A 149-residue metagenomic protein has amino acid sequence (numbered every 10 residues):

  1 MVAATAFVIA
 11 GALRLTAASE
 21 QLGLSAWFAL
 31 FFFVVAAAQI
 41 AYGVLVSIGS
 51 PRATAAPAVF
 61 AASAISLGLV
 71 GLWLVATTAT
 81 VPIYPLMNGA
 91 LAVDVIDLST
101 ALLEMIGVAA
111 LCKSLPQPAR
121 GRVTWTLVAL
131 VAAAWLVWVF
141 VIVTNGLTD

Functional and structural regions predicted by a protein language model:
T5-E20: Membrane-embedded alpha-helical segments in integral membrane proteins
T16-A38, A55: Transmembrane alpha-helix entry/boundary detector in multi-pass membrane proteins
G23-F32, P85-D97: Non-cytosolic membrane-interface motifs at loop->transmembrane helix junctions
V35-V44, D97-S114: Hydrophobic cores of alpha-helical transmembrane segments in multi-pass inner/ER membrane proteins, independent
A53-F60, Q117-V131: Membrane-interfacial entry segments at the cytosolic side of transmembrane helices
G68-L91, L98: C-terminal halves and exits of single transmembrane alpha-helices
V81-D94, L111-W125: Membrane-helix boundary connector in multi-pass membrane proteins
V137-D149: Juxtamembrane boundary at the C-terminal end of a transmembrane helix
